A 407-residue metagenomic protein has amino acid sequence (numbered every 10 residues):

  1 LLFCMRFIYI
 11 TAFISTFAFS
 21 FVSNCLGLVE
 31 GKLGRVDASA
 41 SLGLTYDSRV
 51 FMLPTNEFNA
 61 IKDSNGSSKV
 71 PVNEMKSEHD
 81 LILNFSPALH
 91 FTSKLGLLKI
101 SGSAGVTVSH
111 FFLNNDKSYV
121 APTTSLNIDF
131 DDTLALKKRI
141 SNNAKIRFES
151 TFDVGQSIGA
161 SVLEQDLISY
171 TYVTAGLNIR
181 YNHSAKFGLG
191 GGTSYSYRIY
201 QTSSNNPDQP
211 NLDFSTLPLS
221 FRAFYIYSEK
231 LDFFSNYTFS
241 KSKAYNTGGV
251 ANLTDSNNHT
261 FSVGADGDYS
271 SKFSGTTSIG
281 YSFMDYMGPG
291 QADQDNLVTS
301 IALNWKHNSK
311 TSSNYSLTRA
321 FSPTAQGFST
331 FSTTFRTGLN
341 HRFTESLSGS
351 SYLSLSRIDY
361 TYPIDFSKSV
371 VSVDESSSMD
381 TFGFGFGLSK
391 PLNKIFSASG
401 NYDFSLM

Functional and structural regions predicted by a protein language model:
L1-K32: Cleavable N-terminal export/targeting peptides
F21-M407: Gram-negative and organellar
